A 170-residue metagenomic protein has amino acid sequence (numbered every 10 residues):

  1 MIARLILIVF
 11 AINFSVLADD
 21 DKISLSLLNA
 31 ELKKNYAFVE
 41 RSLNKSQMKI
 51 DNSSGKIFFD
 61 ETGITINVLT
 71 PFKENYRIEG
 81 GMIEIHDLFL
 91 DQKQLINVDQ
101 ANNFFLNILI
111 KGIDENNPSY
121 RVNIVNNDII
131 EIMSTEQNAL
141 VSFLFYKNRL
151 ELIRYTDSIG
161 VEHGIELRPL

Functional and structural regions predicted by a protein language model:
R4-N13: Sec-dependent N-terminal signal peptides
V16-A18: Boundary at the C-terminal end of the N-terminal hydrophobic targeting segment
L28-M48: A short, Trp-centered hydrophobic/proline-enriched beta-strand micro-motif
L32, F58-G63, I78-M82, V125-N127 (+1 more regions): Short, solvent-exposed coil/turn segments at beta-strand boundaries
E40-S42, T70-F72, G80-M82, F89 (+4 more regions): A mature extracytoplasmic/lumenal domain signature
K56-F104: An acidic-aromatic
L90-I129: Flexible, surface-exposed loop/linker segments and immediately adjacent secondary-structure boundaries
N123-L170: Gly/Pro-enriched, hydrophobic low-complexity segments that function as extracytoplasmic propeptides/linkers
